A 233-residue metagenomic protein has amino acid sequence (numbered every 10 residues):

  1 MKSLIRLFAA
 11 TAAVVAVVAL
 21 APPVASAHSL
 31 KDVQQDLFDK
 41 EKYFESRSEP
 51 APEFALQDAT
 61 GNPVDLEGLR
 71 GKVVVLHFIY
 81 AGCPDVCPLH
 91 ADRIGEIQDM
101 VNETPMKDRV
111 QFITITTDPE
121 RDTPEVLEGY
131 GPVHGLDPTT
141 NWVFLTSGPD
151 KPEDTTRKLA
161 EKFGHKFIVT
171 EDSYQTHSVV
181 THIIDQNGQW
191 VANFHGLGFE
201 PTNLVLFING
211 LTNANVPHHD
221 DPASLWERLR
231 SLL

Functional and structural regions predicted by a protein language model:
M1-E53, L211, N215-L233: N-terminal targeting signals for export/organelle localization
A51-P52, V74, S178-V180: Short loop/turn microsegments at loop-to-beta-strand junctions
A55-L56, I183: Hydrophobic beta-strand positions
L66-H90, I94, F112-T114: Short active-site neighborhood of thiol/selenol oxidoreductases, capturing the structured segment around
G71, A81, I115-E120, S147-P149 (+3 more regions): Solvent-exposed coil/turn segments that connect beta secondary-structure elements in extracytoplasmic/periplasmic
V73, Q98-P105, H134-P138, A160-F167 (+2 more regions): Sec/Tat-exported extracytoplasmic proteins
A91-R157: Structural microenvironment flanking redox-active thiols in thiol-disulfide oxidoreductases
K158-K166, T170-L233: Thiol-/selenol-based redox modules, centered on thioredoxin-like and closely related oxidoreductase domains
